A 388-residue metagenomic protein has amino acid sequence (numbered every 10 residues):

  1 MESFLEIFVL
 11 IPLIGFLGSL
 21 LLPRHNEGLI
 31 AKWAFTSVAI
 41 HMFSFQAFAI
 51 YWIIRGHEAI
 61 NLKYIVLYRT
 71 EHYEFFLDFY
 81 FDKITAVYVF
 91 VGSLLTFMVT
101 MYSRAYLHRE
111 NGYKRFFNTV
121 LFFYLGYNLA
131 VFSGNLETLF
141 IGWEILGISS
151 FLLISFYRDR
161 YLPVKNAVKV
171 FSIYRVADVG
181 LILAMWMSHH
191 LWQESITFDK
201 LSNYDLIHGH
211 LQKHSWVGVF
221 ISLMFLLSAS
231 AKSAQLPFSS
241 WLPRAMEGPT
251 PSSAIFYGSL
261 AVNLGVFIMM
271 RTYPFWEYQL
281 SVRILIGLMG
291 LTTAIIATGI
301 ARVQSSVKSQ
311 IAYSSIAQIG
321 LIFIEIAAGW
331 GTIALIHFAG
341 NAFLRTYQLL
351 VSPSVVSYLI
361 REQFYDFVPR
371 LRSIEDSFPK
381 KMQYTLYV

Functional and structural regions predicted by a protein language model:
M1-V388: ...captures the hydrophobic TM-helix bundle architecture rather than a specific catalytic motif, and can also fire on
